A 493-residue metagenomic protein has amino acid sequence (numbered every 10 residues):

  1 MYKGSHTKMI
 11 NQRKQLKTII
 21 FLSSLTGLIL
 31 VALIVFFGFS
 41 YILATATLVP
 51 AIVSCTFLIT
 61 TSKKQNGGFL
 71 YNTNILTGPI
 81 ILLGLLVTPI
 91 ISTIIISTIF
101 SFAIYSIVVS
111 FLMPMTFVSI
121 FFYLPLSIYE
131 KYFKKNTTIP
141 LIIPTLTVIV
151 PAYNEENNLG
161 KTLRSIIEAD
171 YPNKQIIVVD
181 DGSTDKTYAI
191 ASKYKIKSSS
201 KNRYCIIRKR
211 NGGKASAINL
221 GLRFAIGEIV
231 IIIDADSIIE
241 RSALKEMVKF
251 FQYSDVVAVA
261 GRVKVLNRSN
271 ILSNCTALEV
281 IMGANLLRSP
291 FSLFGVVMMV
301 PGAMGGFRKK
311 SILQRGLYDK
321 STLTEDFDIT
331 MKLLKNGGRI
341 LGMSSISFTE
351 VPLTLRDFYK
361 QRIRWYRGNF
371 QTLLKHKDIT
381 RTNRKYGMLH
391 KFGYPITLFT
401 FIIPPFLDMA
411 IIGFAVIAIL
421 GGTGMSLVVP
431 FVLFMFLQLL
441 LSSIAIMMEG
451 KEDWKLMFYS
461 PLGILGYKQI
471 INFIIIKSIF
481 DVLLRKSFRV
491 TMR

Functional and structural regions predicted by a protein language model:
M1-I142, M448-E449, I471, D481: N-terminal membrane-anchoring/stem segments of glycan-assembly enzymes
F57-K64, I80, I90-P114, I396-R485: Membrane-embedded multi-pass helical conduit in multi-pass membrane proteins, especially envelope-biosynthetic
L126, R210, A215-A217, G221-R223 (+4 more regions): Long helical/loop segments within the catalytic core of UDP-sugar-dependent glycosyltransferases, especially the large
P144-T147, Q175, L313, D328: Cell-envelope/extracellular polymer assembly enzymes that use nucleotide-activated donors
G160-K161, D185-Y194, I218, S242: Acidic helix N-cap motif at the loop->helix transition within catalytic regions of sugar-transfer enzymes
R164-N173: Short, acidic, metal-binding catalytic loop of nucleotide-sugar glycosyltransferases
P172, D180-A189, N211: A conserved acidic beta->alpha catalytic loop
